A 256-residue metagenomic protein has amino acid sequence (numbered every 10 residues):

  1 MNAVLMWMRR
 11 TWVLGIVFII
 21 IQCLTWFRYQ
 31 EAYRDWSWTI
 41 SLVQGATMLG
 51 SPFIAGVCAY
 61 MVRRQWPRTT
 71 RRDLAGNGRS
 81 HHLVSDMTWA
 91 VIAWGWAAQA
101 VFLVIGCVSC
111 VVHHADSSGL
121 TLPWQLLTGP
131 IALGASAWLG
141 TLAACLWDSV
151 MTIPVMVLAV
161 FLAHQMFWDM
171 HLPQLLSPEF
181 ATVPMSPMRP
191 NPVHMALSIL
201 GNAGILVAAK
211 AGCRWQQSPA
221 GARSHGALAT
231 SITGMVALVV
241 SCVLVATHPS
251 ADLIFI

Functional and structural regions predicted by a protein language model:
M1-Q65, I205-I256: Hydrophobic alpha-helical transmembrane segments
W12-I16, I92-A98, L197-S198: Select subsegments of transmembrane alpha-helices in polytopic membrane proteins, especially boundary-proximal
Q22-F53, C58, T88-V157: Secretory targeting signals
G56-W94: Helix-loop-helix units of permease transmembrane domains in multi-pass membrane transporters, especially ABC
Q65-T69, V108-D116, L146-V150, M166 (+3 more regions): Membrane-interface elements of multi-pass transporters and channels
R72-A75, R79-L83, A144-S149, W215-G226: Membrane-interface helix-boundary motifs at transmembrane edges
V101-C110, A163-P173, S241-P249: C-terminal TM-helix exit segments that contain a strictly Trp-centered aromatic cap at the helix terminus
F161-Q216: Membrane-embedded alpha-helical segments of integral membrane proteins
